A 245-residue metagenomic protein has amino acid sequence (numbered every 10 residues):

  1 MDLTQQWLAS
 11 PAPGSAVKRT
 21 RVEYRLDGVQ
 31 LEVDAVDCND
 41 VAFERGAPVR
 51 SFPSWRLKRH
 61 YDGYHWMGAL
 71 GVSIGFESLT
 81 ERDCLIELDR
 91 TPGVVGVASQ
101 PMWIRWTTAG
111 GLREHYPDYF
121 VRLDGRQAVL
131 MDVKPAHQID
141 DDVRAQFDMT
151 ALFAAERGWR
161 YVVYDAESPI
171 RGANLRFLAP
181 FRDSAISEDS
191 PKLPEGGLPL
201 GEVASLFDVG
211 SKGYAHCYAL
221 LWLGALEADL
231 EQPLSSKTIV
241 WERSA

Functional and structural regions predicted by a protein language model:
M1-A245: Electrostatic, structured charged patches in enzyme active sites and in nucleic-acid/phosphate-binding
